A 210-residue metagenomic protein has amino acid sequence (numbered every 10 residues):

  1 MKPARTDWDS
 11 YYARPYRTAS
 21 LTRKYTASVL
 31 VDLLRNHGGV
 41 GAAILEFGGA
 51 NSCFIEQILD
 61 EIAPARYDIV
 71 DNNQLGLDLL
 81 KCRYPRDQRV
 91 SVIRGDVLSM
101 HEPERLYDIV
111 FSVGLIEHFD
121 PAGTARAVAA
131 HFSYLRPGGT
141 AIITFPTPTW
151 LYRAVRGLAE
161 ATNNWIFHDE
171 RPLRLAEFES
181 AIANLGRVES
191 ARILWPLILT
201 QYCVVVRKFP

Functional and structural regions predicted by a protein language model:
M1-G41, L45-H101, F119-G123, I142-P210: Class I (Rossmann-like) S-adenosyl-L-methionine-dependent methyltransferase catalytic domain, capturing the SAM-binding
F111: A conserved beta-strand element that flanks and buttresses the S-adenosyl-L-methionine
G114-H118: Short catalytic micro-motifs in class I SAM-dependent methyltransferases
A125-P137: A short glycine-rich, Lys/Arg-flanked "PGG" loop and its adjoining helix->strand segment in the class I
